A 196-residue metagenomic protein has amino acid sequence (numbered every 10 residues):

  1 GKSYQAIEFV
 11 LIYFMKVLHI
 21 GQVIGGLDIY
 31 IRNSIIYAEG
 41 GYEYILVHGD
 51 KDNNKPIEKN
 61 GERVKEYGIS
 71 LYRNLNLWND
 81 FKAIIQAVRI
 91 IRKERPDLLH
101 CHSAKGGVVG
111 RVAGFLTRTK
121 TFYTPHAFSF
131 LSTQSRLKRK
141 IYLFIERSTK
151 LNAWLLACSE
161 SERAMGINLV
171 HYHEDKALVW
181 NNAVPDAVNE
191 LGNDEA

Functional and structural regions predicted by a protein language model:
K16-L18, G114-L131, E146, L156: Active-site proximal beta-strand in glycosyltransferases
L18-N79, S161-M165, L169-H171, K176-A177: N-terminal strand-loop element at the rim of the active site of nucleotide-sugar-dependent glycosyltransferases
I29, W78-I85, K120, F130-L151: Nucleotide-sugar donor phosphate/pyrophosphate-binding loop at the beta->alpha transition of glycosyltransferases
H48, H100-C101, A157-E160: Short beta-strand scaffold positions
E58, Q86, N189-A196: A short helix/loop element that forms part of the nucleotide-sugar donor recognition site in Leloir-type
I90-D97: Glycine-rich phosphate-binding loop signature in dinucleotide/nucleotide-binding domains
C101-G107, P125: Short His-centered aromatic/hydrophobic patch
K140-N189: Active-site-proximal region of nucleotide-activated glycan assembly enzymes, centered on histidine/acidic-rich loops
